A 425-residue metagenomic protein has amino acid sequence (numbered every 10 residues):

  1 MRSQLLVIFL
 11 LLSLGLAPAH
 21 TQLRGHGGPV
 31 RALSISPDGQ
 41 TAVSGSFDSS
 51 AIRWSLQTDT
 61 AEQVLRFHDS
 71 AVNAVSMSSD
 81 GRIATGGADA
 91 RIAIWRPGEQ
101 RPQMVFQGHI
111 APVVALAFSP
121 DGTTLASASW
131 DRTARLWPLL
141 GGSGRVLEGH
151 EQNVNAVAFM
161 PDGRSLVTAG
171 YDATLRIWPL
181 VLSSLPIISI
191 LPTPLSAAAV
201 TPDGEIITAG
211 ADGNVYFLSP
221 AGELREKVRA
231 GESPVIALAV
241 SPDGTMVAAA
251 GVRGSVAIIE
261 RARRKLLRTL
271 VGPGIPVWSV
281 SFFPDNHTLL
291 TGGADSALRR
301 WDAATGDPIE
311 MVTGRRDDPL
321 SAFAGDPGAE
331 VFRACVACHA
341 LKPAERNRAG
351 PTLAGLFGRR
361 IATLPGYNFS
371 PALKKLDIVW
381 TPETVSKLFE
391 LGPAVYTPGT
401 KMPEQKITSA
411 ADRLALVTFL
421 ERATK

Functional and structural regions predicted by a protein language model:
Q22-V30, L65-V72, Q107-V113, L147-V154 (+4 more regions): WD40/WD-repeat beta-propeller blade N-cap
A42, I83-A84, L125, L166 (+3 more regions): Hydrophobic beta-strand positions that form the internal "hydrophobic ladder" of WD40/Gbeta-like beta-propeller blades
G45-D48, G86-D89, A128-D131, A169-D172 (+3 more regions): Conserved strand-to-loop turn within each blade of WD40 beta-propeller repeats
T305-V331: Electrostatic cytochrome c docking/interface patches
A322-A344, L353: Sequence/structural segment immediately N-terminal to covalent heme-attachment motifs in c-type and related
P343-P382, E404: Gly/Gly-Pro-rich "capping" loops immediately C-terminal to redox-active cysteine motifs in periplasmic/lumenal
T381-K425: C-terminal capping alpha-helices of c-type cytochrome domains
